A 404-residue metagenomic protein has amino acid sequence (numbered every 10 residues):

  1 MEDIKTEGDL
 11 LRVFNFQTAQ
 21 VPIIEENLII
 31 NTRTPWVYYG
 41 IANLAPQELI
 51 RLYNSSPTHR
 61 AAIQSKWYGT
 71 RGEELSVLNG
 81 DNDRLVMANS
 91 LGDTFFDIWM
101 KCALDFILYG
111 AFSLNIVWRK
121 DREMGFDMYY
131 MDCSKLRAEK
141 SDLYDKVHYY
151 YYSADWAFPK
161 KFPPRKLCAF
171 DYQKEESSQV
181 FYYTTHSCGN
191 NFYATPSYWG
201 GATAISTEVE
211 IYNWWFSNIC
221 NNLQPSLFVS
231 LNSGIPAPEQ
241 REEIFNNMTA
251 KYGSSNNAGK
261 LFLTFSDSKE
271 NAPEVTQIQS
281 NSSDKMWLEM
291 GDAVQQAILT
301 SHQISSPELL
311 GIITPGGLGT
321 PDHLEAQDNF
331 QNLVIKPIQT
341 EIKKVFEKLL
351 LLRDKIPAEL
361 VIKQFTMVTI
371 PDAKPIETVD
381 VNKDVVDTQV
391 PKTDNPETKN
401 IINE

Functional and structural regions predicted by a protein language model:
M1-T58, A62-Q64, G69-D267, K374-E404: Structured, contiguous alpha/beta core segments that scaffold functional sites
I4, L223, P238, E242 (+4 more regions): Conserved structured core elements
R137, L143-D171, Q240-L318, T340-P357: Long amphipathic alpha-helical segments
S197, A204, S230-A237, S283 (+3 more regions): Generic alpha-helical structural element
L227-N232, P273-N281, D322-N329: Short, hydrophobic beta-strand segments
P236, K269-A272, M367-P371: A short acidic, often aromatic-flanked loop/helix-cap motif at beta-alpha or helix-coil junctions that lines enzyme
L309-D328, Q364-M367: Short linear loop/turn motifs
P337-E341, V345-E404: C-terminal anchoring/interaction modules
